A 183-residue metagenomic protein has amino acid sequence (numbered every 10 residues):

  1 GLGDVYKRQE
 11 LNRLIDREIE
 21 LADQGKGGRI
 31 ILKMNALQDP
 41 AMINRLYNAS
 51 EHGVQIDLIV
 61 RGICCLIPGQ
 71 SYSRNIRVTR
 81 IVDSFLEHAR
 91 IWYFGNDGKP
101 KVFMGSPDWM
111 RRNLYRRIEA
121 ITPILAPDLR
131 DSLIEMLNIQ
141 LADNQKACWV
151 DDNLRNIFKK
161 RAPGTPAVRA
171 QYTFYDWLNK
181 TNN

Functional and structural regions predicted by a protein language model:
G1-Y6: Short, small-residue-biased leader/transition segments that mark boundaries at the very start of proteins
K7, I31-L32, N179-N182: Alpha-helical membrane-protein topology signature
R8-R13, G28, A36-I43, D57 (+6 more regions): Conserved structured core elements
R13-I15, N156-K160, G164, T173-N183: Intrinsic disorder at enzyme termini
L14-R77: Primarily the HKD phosphodiesterase
E20-G28, Q55, A142-N153, K180-N183: Intrinsically disordered or highly flexible coil/loop and linker segments, enriched in small and charged/polar residues
N48-A49, I118, L133, P166-Q171 (+1 more regions): N-terminal non-catalytic structural scaffold regions of very large proteins
T79-N153, K159: HKD (HxKxxxxD) catalytic microenvironment of the phospholipase D
